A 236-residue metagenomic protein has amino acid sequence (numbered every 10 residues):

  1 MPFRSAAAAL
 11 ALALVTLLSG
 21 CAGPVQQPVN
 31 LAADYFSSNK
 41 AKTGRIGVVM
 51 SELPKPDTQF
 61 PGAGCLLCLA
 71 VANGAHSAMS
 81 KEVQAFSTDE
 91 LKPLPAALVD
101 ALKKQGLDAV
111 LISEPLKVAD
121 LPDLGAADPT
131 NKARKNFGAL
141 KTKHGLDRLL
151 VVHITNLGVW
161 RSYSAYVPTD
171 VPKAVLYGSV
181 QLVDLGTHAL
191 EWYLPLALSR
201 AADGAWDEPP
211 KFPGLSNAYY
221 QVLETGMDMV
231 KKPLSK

Functional and structural regions predicted by a protein language model:
M1-L10: Bacterial N-terminal signal peptides that target proteins for export
A9-S19: Bacterial N-terminal signal peptides
C21-T58, G106, H144, N156-V159 (+1 more regions): C-terminal/domain-edge helix-coil "capping" segments
A22-A119, D123, L234-K236: A structural "domain/chain start" motif
L91, P95-V99, R134-G138, L223-M227 (+1 more regions): Extracytoplasmic/secreted envelope proteins and their assembly/folding machinery, especially bacterial periplasmic
L91, T130, T169-V171: Short capping loops/turns at secondary-structure boundaries
A101-V151, W160: Short, solvent-exposed, polar/charged sequence segments at loop or secondary-structure edges
Y163-P168: Outer-membrane beta-barrel translocator domains and adjoining extracellular loop/strand segments of Gram-negative
